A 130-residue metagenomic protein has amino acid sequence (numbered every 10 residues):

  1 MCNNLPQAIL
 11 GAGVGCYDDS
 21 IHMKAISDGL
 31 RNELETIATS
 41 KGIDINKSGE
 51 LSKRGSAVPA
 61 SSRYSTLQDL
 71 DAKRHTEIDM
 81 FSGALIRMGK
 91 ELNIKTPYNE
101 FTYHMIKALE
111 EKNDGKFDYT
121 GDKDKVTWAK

Functional and structural regions predicted by a protein language model:
M1-C2: Conserved Rossmann-fold dehydrogenase catalytic segment
Q7-I26: Active-site lid/adjacent beta-loop-alpha segment flanking the redox-cofactor pocket in flavoenzymes
K24-K130: NAD(P)-dependent Rossmann-like dehydrogenase/reductase catalytic/cofactor-binding core
